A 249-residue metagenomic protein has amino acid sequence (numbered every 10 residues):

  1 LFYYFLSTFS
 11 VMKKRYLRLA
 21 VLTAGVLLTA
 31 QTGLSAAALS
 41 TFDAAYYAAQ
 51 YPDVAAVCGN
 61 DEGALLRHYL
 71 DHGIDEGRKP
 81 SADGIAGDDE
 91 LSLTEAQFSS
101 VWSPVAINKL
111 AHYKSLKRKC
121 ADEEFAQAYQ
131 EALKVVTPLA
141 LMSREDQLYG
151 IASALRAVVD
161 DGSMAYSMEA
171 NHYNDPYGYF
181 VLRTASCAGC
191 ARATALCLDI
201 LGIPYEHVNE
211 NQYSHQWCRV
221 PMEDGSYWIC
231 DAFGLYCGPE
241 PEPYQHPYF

Functional and structural regions predicted by a protein language model:
L1-V11: Short, Lys/Arg-enriched N-terminal segments with co-localized hydrophobic residues within the first ~10-30 amino acids
R15-S35: Sec-dependent N-terminal signal peptides of Gram-positive bacterial secreted proteins and lipoproteins
G33-A86: Charge-rich, low-complexity intrinsically disordered regions
D43, Q50, D61-L65, A128 (+4 more regions): Stable alpha-helical elements in mature extracytoplasmic
P52-D53, L70-D75, T137, S153-D160 (+1 more regions): Sec-exported extracytoplasmic/periplasmic mature domains
I85-K134, G202-I203, G234: Linear, non-domain "peripheral" regions
K119-Y179: Secondary-structure boundary elements
G189-F249: Hydrophobic/aromatic-rich core segments of domains that either
